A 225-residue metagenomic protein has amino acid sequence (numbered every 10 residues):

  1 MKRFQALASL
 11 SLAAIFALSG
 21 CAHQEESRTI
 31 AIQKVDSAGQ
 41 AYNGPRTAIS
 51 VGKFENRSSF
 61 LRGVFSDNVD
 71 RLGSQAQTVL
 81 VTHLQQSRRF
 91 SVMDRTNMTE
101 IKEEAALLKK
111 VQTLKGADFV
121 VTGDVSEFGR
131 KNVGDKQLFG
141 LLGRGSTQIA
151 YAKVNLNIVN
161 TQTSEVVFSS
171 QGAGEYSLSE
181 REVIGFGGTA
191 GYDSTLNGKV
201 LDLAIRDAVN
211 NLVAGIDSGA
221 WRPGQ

Functional and structural regions predicted by a protein language model:
M1-L10: Bacterial N-terminal signal peptides that target proteins for export
F4, L61-F65, L138-L142: Short, aromatic- and cysteine-enriched interfacial helices/patches that mediate contacts at lipid membranes
I15-L18: Bacterial Sec-type N-terminal signal peptides, specifically the leucine/valine-rich hydrophobic h-region
C21-M93, N97-A105, L178, I184-A190 (+1 more regions): A structural "domain/chain start" motif
A22-Q24, I101-V167, S177-G191: Surface-exposed short loop/turn segments
A48-E55, V79-H83, S91-M93, D118-S126 (+2 more regions): Soluble periplasmic/extracytoplasmic beta-strand elements of cell-envelope proteins
T163, S169-Q171, V209: Gram-negative outer-membrane beta-barrel domains
A173-E175: A short, surface-exposed beta-strand/turn
